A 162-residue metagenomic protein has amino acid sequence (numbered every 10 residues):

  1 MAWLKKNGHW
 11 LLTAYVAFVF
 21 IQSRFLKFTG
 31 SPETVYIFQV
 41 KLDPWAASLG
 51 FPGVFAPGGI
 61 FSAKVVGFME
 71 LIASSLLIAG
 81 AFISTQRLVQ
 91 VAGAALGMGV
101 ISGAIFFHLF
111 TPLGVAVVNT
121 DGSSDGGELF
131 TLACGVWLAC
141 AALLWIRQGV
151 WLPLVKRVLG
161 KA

Functional and structural regions predicted by a protein language model:
M1-A162: Membrane-interface extramembranous regions
